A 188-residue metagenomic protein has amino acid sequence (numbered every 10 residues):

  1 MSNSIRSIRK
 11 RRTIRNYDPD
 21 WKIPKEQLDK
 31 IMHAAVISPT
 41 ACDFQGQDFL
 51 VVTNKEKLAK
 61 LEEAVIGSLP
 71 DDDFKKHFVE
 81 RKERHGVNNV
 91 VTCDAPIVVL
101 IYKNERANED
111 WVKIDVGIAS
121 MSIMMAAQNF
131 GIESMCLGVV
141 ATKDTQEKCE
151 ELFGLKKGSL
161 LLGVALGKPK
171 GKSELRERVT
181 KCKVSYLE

Functional and structural regions predicted by a protein language model:
M1-D94, L187-E188: N-terminal amphipathic, basic helical "cap/leader" segment at the start of enzyme domains
S4-K10, I14, S159-E188: C-terminal helix-cap and adjacent tail motif
A35, V99, N104-C149: Small-aliphatic-rich amphipathic alpha-helix that forms the alpha element of a beta-alpha
V51-T53, L100, A165: Short, well-ordered beta-strand micro-motif
N54, L61, T142, Q146-K148 (+1 more regions): Short Asp/Glu-rich motifs
N54-E56, N104-E105, K168-G171: Short loop segments at secondary-structure junctions
G67-S68, L152-L155: Short, hinge-like loop/turn segments at secondary-structure boundaries
P96-V98, S134, S159-L161: Structural motif
